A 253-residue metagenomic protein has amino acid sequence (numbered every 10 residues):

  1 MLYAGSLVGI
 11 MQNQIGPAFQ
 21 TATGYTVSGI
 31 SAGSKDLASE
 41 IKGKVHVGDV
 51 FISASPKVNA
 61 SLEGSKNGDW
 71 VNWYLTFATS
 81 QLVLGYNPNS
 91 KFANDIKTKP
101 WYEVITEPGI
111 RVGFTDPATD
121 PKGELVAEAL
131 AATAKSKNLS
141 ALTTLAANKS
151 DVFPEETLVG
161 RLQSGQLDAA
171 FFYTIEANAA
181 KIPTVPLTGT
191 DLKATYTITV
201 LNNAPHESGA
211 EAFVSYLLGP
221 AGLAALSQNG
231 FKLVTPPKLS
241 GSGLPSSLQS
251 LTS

Functional and structural regions predicted by a protein language model:
M1-T26, I30, K35, S39-K44 (+4 more regions): Exported/periplasmic ABC-transporter solute-binding proteins
H46-G48: Short acidic/histidine-rich motifs immediately flanking catalytic phosphotransfer sites in two-component signaling
F51: Conserved SAM-binding loop
G68-W70: Alpha-helical scaffolding within the catalytic cores of extracellular/periplasmic polymer-degrading hydrolases
Q81: Short hydrophobic/aromatic beta-strand or adjacent loop that forms the aromatic wall/cage of a ligand/substrate-binding
